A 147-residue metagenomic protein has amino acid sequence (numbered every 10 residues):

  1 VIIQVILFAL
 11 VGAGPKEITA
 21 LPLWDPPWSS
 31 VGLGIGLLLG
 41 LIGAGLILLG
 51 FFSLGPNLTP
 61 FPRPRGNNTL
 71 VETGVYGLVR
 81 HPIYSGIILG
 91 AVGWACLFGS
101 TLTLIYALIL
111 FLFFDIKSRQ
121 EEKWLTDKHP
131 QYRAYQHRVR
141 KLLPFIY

Functional and structural regions predicted by a protein language model:
V1-E72, L89-Y147: Membrane-anchoring alpha-helices and their flanking helix-loop junctions
T73, G77-S85: Histidine-centered phosphotransfer motif of kinases
